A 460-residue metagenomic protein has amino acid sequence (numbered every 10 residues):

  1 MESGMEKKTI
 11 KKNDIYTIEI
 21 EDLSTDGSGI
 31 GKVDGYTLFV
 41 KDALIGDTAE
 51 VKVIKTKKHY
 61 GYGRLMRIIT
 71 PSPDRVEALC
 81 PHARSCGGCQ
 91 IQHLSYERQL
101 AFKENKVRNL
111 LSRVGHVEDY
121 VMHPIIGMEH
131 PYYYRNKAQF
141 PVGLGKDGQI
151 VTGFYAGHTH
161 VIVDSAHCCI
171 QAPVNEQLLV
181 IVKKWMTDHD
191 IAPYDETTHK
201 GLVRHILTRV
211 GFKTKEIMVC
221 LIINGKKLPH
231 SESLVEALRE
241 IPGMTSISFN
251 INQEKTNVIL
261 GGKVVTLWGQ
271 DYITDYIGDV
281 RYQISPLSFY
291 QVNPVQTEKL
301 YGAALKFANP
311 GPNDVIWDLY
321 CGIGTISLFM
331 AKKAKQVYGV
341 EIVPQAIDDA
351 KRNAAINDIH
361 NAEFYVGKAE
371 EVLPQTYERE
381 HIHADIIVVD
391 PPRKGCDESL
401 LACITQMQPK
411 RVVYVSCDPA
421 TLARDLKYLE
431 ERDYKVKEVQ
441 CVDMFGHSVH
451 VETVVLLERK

Functional and structural regions predicted by a protein language model:
M1-A78, H82, E363, E371: Terminal RNA-binding accessory module
S3-D14, T25, H230-I241, T245-K460: Rossmann-like S-adenosyl-L-methionine
G29-D34, G153-A156, C220-I222, A350: Short, acidic/hydrophobic/Gly-rich beta-strand patch recurrent on exposed beta strands that often constitutes part
K52-T56, P141-G145, R209-K213, K460: Short beta-strand micro-motifs enriched in acidic
Y60, T214-M218, V449: Conserved loop-to-beta-strand segment in the C-terminal subdomain of adenylate-forming
M66-A78, R84-P193, K213, L228: Extended interfacial segments that mediate partner engagement and assembly in macromolecular machines
H123-P131, E196-T197, H205, R209 (+1 more regions): Short, solvent-exposed loop/turn elements at beta->coil junctions and helix N-caps that rim active or binding pockets
T208, K215-N224, R281-S285, I386: Short, aliphatic-rich beta-strand segments
